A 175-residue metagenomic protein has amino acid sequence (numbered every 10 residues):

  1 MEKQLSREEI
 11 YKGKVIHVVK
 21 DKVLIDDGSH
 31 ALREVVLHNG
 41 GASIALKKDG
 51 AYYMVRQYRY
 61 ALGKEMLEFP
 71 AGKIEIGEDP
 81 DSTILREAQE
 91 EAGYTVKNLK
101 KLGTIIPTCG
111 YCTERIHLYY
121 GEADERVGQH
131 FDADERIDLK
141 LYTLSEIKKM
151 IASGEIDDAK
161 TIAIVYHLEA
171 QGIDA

Functional and structural regions predicted by a protein language model:
E2, S6-S43, K48: Acidic, metal-coordinating catalytic segment for phosphate/diphosphate chemistry, firing primarily on the Nudix
G13, A61, T108-Y111: Short glycine/serine/proline-enriched coil/turn segments at secondary-structure junctions
V18-K20, L32, V55, F69 (+2 more regions): Hydrophobic residues on conserved beta-strands that form the core of alpha/beta folds
K22, D26-G28, K48-A51, Y58 (+3 more regions): Short loop segments at secondary-structure junctions
A31, A42-S43, K48, K73-A159: Unchanged
V35-V36, Y58, P107: Residue-level structural signal for beta-strand termini and adjacent loop
G41-K64, E68: A glycine-rich, hydrophobic loop/mini-helix early in the fold
M150-A175: Long hydrophobic alpha-helical segments typical of transmembrane helices together with their membrane-interfacial
